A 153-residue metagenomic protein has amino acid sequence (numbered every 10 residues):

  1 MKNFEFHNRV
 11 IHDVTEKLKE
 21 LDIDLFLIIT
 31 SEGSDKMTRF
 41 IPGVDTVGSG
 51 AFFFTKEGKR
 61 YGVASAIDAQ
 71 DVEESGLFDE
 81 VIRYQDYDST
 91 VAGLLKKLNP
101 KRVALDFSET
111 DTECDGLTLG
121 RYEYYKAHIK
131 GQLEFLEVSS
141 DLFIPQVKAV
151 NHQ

Functional and structural regions predicted by a protein language model:
M1-G93: N-terminal accessory/capping or targeting/presequence segment of soluble
F6, D86-Q153: Flexible, acidic/His-enriched mid-domain "rim/lid" segments that flank
